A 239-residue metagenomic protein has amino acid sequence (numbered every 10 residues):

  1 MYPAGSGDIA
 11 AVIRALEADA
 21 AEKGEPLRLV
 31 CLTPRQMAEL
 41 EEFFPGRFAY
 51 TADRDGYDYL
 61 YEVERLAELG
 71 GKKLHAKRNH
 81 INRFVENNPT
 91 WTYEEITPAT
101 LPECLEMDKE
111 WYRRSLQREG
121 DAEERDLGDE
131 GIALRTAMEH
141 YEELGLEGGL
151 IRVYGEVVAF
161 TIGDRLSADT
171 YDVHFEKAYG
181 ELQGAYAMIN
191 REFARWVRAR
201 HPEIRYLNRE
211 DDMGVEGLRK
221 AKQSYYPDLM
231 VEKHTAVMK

Functional and structural regions predicted by a protein language model:
M1-R35, R152-G180: Conserved donor-binding loop and adjoining core beta-sheet/short helix segment in diverse acyl/aminoacyl transferases
A15-D19, R83, E110, H140 (+1 more regions): A generic secondary-structure signal
D19-G24, P89, A199-Y206: Short, surface-exposed connector motifs at secondary-structure boundaries
R28-L29, E94, R205-R209: Short catalytic-loop micro-motif centered on adjacent basic/acidic residues
Q36-A52, N79, M213-M230: Conserved active-site alpha-helix within GNAT-family acetyltransferase domains
P45-R125: Acyltransferase donor/substrate-recognition loop-hinge adjacent to the catalytic core
P98, E106-A168, D172: A mid-sequence, solvent-exposed acidic-amphipathic segment
L146-M238: Aromatic (often tryptophan-rich) hydrophobic motifs at membrane interfaces
